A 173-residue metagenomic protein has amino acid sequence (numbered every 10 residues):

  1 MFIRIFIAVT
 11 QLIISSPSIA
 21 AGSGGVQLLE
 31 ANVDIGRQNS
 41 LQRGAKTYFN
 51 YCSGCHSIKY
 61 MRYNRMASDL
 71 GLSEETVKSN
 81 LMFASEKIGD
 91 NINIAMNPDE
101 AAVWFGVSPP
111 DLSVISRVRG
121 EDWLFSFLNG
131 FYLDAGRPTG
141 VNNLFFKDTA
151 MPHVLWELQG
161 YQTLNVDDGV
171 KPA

Functional and structural regions predicted by a protein language model:
M1-I35: Post-cleavage N-terminal segment of exported redox proteins
Q11, R37, K171-A173: Proteins with a high burden of low-complexity, intrinsically disordered sequence enriched in S/T/G/P/A and R, requiring
A21-K46, S57-S68, T76-V77: Electrostatic cytochrome c docking/interface patches
F49: Residues immediately within or flanking Cys/His clusters that coordinate Zn2+ in small zinc-binding modules
C52-C55: Short cysteine clusters
G71-P172: Electron-transfer interface patches adjacent to heme c in soluble/periplasmic c-type cytochromes and di-/multiheme
